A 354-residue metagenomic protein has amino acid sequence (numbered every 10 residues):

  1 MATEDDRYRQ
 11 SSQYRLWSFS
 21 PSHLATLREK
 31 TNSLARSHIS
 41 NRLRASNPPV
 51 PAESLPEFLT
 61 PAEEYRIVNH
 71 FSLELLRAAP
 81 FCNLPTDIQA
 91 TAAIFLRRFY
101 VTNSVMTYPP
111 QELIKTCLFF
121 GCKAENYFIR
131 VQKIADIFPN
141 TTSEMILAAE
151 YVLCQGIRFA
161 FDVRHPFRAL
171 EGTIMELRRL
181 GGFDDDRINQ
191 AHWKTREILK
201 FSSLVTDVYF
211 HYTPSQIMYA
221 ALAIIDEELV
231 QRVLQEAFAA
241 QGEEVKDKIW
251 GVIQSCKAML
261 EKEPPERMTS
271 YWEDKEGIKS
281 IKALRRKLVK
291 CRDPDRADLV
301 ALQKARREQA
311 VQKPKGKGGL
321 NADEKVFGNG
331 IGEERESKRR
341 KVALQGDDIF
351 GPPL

Functional and structural regions predicted by a protein language model:
M1-P109, Y127-I129, V152, F350-L354: Acidic, Ser/Thr/Pro-rich regulatory low-complexity segments at or just upstream of the first helical elements of major
A2, Y8-Q13, N32, Q155 (+6 more regions): Generic detection of intrinsically disordered/low-complexity segments and helix-coil linkers/edges
R66-V105, A124-P265: Cyclin-like alpha-helical protein-protein interaction core
L113: Non-catalytic DNA-binding core/recognition domains of DNA-processing enzymes
S203-P214, Y219, A223-I224, E228-L354: C-terminal region detector
